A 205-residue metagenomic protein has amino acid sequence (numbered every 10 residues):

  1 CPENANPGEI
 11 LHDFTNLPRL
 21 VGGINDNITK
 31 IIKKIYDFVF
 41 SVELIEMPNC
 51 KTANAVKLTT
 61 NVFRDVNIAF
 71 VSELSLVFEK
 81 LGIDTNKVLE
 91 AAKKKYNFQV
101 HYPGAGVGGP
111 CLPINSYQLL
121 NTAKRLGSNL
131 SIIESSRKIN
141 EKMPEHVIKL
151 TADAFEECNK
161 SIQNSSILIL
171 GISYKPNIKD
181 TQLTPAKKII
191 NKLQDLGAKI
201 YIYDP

Functional and structural regions predicted by a protein language model:
C1-P205: Structural/interface elements that position substrates and couple domains in central-metabolism enzymes
